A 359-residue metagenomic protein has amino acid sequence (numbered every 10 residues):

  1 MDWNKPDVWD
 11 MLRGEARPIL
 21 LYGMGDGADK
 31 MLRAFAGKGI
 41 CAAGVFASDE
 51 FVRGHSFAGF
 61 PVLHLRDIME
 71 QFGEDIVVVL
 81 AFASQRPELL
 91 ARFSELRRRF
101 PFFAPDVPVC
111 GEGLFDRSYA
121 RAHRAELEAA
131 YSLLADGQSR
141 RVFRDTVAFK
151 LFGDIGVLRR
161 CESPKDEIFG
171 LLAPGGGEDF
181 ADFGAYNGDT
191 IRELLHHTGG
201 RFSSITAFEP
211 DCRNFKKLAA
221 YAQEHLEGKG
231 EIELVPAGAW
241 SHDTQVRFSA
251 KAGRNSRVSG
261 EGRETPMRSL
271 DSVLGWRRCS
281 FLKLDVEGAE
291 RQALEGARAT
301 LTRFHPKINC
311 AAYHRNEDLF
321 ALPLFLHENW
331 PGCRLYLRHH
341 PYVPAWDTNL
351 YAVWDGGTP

Functional and structural regions predicted by a protein language model:
M1-A43, S48-P359: Phosphate/nucleotide-binding beta-alpha loop and adjacent structural elements of enzyme active sites
